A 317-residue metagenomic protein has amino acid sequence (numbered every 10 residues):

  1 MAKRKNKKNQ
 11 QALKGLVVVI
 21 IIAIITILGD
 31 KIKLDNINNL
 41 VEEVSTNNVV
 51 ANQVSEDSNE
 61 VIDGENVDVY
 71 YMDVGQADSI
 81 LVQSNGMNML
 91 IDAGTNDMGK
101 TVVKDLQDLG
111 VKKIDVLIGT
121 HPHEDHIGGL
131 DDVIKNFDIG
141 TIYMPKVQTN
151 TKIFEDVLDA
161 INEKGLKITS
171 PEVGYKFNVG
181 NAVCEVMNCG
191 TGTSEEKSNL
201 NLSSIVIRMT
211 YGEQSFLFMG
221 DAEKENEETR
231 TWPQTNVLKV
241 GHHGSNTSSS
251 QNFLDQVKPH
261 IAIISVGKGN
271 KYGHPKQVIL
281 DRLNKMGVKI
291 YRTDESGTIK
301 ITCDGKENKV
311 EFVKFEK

Functional and structural regions predicted by a protein language model:
A2-K317: Non-globular, low-confidence helical/coil segments that flank catalytic cores
